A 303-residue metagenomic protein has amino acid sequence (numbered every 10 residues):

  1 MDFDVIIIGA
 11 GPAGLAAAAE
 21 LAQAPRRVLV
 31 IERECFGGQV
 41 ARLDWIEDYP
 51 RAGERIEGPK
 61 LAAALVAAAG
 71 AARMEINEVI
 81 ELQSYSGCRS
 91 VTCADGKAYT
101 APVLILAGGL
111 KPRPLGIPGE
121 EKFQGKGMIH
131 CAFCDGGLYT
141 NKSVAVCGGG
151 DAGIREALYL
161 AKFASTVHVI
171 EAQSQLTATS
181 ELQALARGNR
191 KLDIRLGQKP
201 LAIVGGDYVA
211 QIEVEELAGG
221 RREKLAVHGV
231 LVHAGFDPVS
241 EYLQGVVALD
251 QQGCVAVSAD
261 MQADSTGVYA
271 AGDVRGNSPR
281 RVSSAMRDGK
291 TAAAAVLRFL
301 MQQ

Functional and structural regions predicted by a protein language model:
M1-D2, G137-S143: Short helix-loop-beta connector
F3-A72, G148, A152-T179, D250: Beta1-alpha1 glycine-rich phosphate/pyrophosphate-binding loop at the start of Rossmann-like nucleotide-binding domains
Q39, A101, P114-L115, I154-R155 (+4 more regions): Glycine/Thr-rich phosphate-binding loops of Rossmann-like dinucleotide-binding domains
V66-C93, A98-T100, K162-A259, R298-Q302: A Rossmann-like FAD-binding core segment of flavoenzymes
M74-C93, A101-V103, A107-G137: Glycine/small-residue-rich loop that forms an oxyanion/phosphate-binding "nest" at active or ligand-binding sites
K111, G116, K122-L138, V232-R281 (+1 more regions): FAD-site-proximal beta/loop scaffold in flavoenzymes
